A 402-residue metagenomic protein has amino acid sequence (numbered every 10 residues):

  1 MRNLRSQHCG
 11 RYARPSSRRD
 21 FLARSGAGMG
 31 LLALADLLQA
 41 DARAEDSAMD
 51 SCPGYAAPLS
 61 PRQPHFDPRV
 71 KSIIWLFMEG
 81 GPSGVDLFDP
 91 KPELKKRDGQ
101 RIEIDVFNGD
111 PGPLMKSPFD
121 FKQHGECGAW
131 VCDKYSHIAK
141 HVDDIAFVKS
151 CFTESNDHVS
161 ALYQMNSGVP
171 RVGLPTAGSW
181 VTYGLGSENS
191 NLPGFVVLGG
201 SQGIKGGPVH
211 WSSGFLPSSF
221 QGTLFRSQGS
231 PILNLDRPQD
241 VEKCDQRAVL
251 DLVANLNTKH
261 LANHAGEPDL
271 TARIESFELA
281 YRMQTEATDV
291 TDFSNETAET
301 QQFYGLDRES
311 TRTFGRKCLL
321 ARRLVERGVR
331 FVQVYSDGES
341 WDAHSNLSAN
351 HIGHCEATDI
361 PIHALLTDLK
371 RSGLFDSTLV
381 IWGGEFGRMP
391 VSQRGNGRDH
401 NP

Functional and structural regions predicted by a protein language model:
R2-P402: Ligand-binding pockets and gating/stacking loops
